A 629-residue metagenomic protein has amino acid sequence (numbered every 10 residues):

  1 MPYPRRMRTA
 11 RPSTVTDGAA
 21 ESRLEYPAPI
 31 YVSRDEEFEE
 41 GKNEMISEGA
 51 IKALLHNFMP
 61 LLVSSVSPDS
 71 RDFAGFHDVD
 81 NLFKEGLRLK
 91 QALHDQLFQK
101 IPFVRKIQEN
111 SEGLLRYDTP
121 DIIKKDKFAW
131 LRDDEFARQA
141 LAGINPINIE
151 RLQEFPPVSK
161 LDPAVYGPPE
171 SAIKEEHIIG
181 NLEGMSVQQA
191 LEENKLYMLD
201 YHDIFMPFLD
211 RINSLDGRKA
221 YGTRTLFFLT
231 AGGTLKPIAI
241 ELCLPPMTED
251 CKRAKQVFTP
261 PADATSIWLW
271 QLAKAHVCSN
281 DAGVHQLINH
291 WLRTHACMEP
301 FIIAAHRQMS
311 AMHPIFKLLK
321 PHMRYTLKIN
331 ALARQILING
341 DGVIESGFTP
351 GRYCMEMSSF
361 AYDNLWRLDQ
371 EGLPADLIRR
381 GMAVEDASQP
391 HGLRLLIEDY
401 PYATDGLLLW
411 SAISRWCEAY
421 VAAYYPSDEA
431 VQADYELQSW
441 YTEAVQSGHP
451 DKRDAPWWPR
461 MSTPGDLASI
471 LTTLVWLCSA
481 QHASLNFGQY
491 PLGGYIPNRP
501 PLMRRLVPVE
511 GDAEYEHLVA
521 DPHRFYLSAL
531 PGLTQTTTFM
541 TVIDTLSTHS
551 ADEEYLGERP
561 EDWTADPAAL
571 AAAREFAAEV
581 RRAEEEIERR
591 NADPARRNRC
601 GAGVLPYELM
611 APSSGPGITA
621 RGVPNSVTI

Functional and structural regions predicted by a protein language model:
M1-I629: Long, compositionally biased charged/polar stretches
